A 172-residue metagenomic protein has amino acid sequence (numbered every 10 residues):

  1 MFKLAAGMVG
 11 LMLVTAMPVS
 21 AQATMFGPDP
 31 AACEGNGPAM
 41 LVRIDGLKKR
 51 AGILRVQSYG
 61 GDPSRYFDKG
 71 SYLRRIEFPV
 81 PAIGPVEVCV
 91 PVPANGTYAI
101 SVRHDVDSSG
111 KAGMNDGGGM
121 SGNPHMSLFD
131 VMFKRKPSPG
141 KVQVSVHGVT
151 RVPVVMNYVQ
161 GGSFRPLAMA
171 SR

Functional and structural regions predicted by a protein language model:
A5-A16: Bacterial N-terminal signal peptides
Q22-A32, M126-S163: Extracellular beta-sheet/turn segments enriched in Thr/Pro/Gly and aliphatic residues
M40-G46, V56: A short, amphipathic beta-strand motif
R55-Y59, S101: Beta-strand signatures of extracellular beta-sandwich domains
F78-G84, S145-V146: Short proline/glycine- and polar residue-rich coil/turn motifs
P85-V92: Exposed aromatic-hydrophobic patches
P93-V102: A short tyrosine-centered beta-strand micro-motif
D105-M114: Acidic, glycine-anchored loop motifs typical of Ca2+
